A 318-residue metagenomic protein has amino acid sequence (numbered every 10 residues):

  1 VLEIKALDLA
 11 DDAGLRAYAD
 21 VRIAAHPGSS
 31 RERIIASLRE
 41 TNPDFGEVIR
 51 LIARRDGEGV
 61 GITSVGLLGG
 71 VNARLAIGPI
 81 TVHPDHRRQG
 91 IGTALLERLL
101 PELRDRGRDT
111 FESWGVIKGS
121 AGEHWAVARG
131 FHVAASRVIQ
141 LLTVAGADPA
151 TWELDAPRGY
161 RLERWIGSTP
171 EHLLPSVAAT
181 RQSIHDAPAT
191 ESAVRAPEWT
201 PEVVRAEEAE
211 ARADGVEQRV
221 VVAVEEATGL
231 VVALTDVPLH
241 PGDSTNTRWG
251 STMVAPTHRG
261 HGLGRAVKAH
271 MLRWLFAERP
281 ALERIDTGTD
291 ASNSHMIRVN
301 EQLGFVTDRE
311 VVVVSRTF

Functional and structural regions predicted by a protein language model:
V1-L38, A156-E202: Short amphipathic alpha-helix that is part of the acyltransferase structural core
R22-R55, G59-S64, A196-V220: Active-site rim helix/loop that mediates acceptor-substrate recognition in acyltransferases
G69, L96-H172, V311-R316: Acyl-donor-binding surface of acyltransferase catalytic domains
L75, L103-V116, L275-G288: Conserved GNAT acetyl-CoA-binding A-motif
P79-R88, V224, S251-G260: A short, internal acetyl-CoA/4′-phosphopantetheine-binding micro-motif in the GNAT/acyltransferase core
R87, E112-G122, A255-R259, I285-I297 (+1 more regions): Conserved beta-strand-loop-alpha-helix junction that forms the acyl-donor binding cleft
R88-E102, A128, V254, G260-R273 (+1 more regions): Conserved acetyl-CoA-binding loop-helix of GNAT-fold acetyltransferases
R129-D148, R273-F318: Active-site/acyl-donor-binding loops of N-acyltransferases
